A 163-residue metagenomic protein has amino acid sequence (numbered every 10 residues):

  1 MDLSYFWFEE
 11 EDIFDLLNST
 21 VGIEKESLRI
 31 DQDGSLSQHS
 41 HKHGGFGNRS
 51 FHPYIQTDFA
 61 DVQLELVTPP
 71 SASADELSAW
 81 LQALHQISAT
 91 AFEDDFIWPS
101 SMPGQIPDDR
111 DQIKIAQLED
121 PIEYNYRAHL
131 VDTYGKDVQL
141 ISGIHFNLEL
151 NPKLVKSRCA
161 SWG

Functional and structural regions predicted by a protein language model:
M1-N48: Long, contiguous juxta-domain segments that are non-catalytic but functionally important
F6-F14, S50, L84-H85, A128-T133: Short alpha-helical segments and helix-capping/turn motifs at coil-helix boundaries
G22, F59, Q139-G143: Short, solvent-exposed loop/turn segments at the edges of secondary structure
R29-D33, T68-L77, L150-L154: A generic structural motif
S40-L118: Active-site acidic/histidine clusters and adjacent loop/turn architecture that either coordinate catalytic ions
A89-F92, G135-Q139: Short, charge-rich binding segments
I106, Q117-T133, L140, E149-G163: Loop-rich catalytic cores of soluble enzymes, especially ATP-dependent carboxylate-amine ligases and other
